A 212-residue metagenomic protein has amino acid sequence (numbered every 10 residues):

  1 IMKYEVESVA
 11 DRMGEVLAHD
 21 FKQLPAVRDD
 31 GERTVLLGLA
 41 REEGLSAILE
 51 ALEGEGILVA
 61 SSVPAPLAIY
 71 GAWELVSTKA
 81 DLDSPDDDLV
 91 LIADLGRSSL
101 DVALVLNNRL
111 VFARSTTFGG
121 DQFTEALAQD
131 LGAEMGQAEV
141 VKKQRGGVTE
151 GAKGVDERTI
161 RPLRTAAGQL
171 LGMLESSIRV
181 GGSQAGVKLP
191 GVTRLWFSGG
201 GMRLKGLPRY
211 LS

Functional and structural regions predicted by a protein language model:
I1-A80, R194: Active-site neighborhood for divalent-cation/phosphate handling
V27-D29, L37, D81-S84, L91-L95 (+4 more regions): Replace "in large, NTP-powered and nucleic-acid-processing enzymes" with "in large, NTP-powered factors and other
G31, K79-F112, Q122, L127: Gly/Thr-rich phosphate-binding beta-strand-loop-beta motif of the actin/hexokinase/Hsp70
S46-G71, N107-G151: Glycine-rich phosphate-binding loop plus the immediately following alpha-helix
A47, I69-A72, D101, G206-Y210: Phosphate- and divalent-cation-binding pockets in alpha/beta enzyme and binding domains that engage nucleotide-derived
W73-D88, M173-G182: Phosphate-interacting basic helix/loop segments used at nucleotide- and nucleic-acid interfaces
E150-S212: Helical "lid/coupling" subdomains associated with nucleotide-phosphate turnover
